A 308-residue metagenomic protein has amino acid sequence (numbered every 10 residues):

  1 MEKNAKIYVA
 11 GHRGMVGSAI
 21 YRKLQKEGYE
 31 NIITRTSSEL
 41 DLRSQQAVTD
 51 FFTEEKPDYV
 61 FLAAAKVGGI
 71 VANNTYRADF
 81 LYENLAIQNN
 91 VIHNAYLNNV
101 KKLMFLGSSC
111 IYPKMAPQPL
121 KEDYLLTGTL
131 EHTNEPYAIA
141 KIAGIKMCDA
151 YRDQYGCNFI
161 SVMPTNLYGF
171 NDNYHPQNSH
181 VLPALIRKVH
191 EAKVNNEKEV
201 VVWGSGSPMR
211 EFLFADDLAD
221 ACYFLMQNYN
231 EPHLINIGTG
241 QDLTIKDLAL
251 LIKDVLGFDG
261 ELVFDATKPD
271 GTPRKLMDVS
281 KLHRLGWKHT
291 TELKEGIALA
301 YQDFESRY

Functional and structural regions predicted by a protein language model:
K3, N89-N134: Conserved Rossmann-fold NAD(P)-dependent oxidoreductase catalytic core, especially the SDR/UDP-sugar
A10, R35, V60-K66, L103-S109 (+1 more regions): SDR active-site strand-loop-helix element
A10-M15, A19-K23, E27, E191-Y308: C-terminal substrate-binding subdomain of Rossmann-fold SDR/epimerase-dehydratase oxidoreductases
Q25-D50: Adenosine-cofactor binding site in Rossmann-like domains, unifying the SAM/SAH pocket of S-adenosylmethionine-dependent
Q45-L85, L97: NAD(P)H-binding glycine-rich loop region in Rossmannoid oxidoreductase-like domains and their noncatalytic homologs
G107-S108, I145-N173, P183-L185, V194-V201: Conserved beta-loop-beta element that borders a ligand/cofactor-binding pocket
G128, Y137, R210: Catalytic tyrosine of NAD(P)H-dependent dehydrogenase/reductases that use a Tyr as the general acid/base
P136, A140-A143: Active-site helix of classical SDR
